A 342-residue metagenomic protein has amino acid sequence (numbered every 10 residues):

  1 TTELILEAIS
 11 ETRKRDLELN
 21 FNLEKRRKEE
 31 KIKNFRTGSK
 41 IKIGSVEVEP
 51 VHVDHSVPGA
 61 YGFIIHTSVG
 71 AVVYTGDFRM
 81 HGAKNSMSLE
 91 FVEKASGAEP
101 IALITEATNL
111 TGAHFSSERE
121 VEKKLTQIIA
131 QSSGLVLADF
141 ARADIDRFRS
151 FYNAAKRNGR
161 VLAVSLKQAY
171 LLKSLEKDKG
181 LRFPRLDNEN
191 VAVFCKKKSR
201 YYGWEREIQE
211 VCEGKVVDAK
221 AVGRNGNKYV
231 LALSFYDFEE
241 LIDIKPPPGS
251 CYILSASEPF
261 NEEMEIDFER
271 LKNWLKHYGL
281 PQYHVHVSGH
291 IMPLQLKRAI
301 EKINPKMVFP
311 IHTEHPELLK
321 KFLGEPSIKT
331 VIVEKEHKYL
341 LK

Functional and structural regions predicted by a protein language model:
T1-D146, S150, K156, V161-A163 (+1 more regions): His/Asp/Glu-rich metal-coordinating catalytic cores of metallo-dependent phosphodiesterases/hydrolases acting on
A8-L17, L175-R185, D267-L275, L319-S327: Short, aromatic/basic amphipathic alpha-helical patches
E30-T37, A192-K197, E213, T330-E334: Short acidic-hydrophobic, aromatic-tinged amphipathic segments that line or gate anion-handling sites
I41-G44, V92-G97, A219-G223, L241-P247 (+1 more regions): Short amphipathic alpha-helix with an adjacent loop that forms part of the alpha/beta core around
D54-V57, R79, R142-I145, L233-E240 (+2 more regions): Short beta->alpha connector loops
G82-K167, P247-G324: Cap/insert and terminal regions of metallo-dependent hydrolase folds
G112-P248, I253: Hard-cation-handling environments
K302-I303, L318-K342: Short acidic, glycine/proline-enriched helix-loop-strand junctions
